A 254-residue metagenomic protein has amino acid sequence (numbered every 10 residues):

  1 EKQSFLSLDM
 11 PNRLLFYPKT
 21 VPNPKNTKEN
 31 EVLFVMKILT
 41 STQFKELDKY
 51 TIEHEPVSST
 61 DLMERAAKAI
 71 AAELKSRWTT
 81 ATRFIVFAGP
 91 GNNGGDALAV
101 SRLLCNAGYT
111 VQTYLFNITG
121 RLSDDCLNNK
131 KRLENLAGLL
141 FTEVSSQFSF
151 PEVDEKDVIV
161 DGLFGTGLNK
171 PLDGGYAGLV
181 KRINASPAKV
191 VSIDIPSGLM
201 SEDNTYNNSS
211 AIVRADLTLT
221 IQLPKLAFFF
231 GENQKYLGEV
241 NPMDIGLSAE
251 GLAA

Functional and structural regions predicted by a protein language model:
L6-L8, Y17: Short hydrophobic targeting helices and cationic amphipathic motifs that mediate membrane/organellar targeting
T20-V35: Short, Lys/Arg-enriched N-terminal segments with co-localized hydrophobic residues within the first ~10-30 amino acids
F34-T80, A249-A254: Positively charged, low-complexity intrinsically disordered leader regions
M36-L39, K156-A254: YjeF_N-associated NAD(P)HX repair module
L39-T42, V57-A69, N92-G95, D124 (+5 more regions): Conserved active-site and cofactor/substrate-binding residues in soluble primary-metabolism enzymes
L47-H54, E73, R77, A107 (+5 more regions): Change "in soluble alpha/beta enzymes" to "in soluble alpha/beta proteins
A71-L163, P171-I193: Nucleotide and nucleotide-moiety/phosphate-recognizing core
